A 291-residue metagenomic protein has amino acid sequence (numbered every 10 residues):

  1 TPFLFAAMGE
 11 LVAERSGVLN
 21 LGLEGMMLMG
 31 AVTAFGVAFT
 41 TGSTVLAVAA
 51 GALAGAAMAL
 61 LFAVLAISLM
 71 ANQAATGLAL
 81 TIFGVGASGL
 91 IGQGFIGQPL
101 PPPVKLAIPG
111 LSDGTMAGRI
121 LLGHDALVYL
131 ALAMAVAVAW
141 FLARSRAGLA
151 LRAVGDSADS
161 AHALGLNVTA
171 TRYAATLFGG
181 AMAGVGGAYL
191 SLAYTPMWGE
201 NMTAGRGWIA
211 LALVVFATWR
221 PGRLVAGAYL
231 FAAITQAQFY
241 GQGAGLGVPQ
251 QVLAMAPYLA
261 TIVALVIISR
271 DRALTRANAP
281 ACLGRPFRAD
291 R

Functional and structural regions predicted by a protein language model:
T1-A7, L19, T33, T40-A47: Membrane-interfacial amphipathic/re-entrant helices at transmembrane-helix boundaries
A6, A31-F35, V85-G89, L130-W140 (+4 more regions): Hydrophobic core segments of alpha-helical transmembrane domains in multi-pass membrane transport and ion-translocation
G42-A87, L230, T235: Alpha-helical transmembrane segments within multi-pass membrane transporters and channels
Q73-A75, P101-L106, H124-L130, R172 (+3 more regions): Loop-to-transmembrane alpha-helix initiation sites
V85-R144, A244-L253, P280-R291: Transmembrane helix-bundle core of multi-pass membrane transporters and related energy-transducing complexes
I120-W198, P221-A226: Helix-loop-helix "hairpin" substructures at the membrane interface of multi-pass membrane proteins
V138, D156-A163, N167-A170, G241-R291: Cytosolic-side transmembrane-helix boundaries in multi-pass membrane proteins
Y194-Y258: Transmembrane alpha-helical segments in multi-pass inner-membrane proteins
